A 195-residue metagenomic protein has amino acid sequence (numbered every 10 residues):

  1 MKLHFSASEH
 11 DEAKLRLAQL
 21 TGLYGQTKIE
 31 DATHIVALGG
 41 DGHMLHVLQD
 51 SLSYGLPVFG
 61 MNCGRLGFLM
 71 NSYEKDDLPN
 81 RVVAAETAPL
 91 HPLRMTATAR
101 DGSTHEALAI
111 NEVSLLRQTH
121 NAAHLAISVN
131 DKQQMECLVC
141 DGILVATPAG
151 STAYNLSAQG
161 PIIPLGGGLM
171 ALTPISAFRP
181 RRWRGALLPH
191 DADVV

Functional and structural regions predicted by a protein language model:
M1-L38, M44-D50, Y73-P89, T96-A107: ATP/NTP phosphate-donor binding region
H34, P89-L93, A109-N111, N121-L125 (+4 more regions): A generic structural signal for short beta-strands and their flanking turns/coil linkers
G40-H43, G64-L66, A149-T152: Short glycine-rich anion-binding loops that position phosphate/pyrophosphate groups of nucleotides and phosphorylated
H43-C63, L69-E74: Glycine-rich phosphate/dinucleotide-binding loop and adjoining beta-alpha-beta core of small-molecule
S51-L56, E74-P79, A158-G168: A glycine- and small-aliphatic-rich helix-loop capping segment at beta-alpha/alpha-beta transitions that lines
L66-G142: Catalytic core of DAGKc-family lipid kinases
C137-R181: Gly/Ser/Thr-rich active-site loops/lids in small-molecule metabolic enzymes that frequently grip phosphoryl groups
S176, P180-V195: A structural-propensity feature for long, helix-poor, extended segments
